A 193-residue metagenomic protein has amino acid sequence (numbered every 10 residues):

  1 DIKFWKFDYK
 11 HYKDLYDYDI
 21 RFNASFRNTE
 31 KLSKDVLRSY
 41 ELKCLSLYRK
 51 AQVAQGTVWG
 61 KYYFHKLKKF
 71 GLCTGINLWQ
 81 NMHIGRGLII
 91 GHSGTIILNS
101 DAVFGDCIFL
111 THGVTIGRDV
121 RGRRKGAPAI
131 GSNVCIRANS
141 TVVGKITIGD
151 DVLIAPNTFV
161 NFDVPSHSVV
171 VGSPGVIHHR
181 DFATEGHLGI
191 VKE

Functional and structural regions predicted by a protein language model:
D1-T74, A183-E193: Terminal amphipathic alpha-helical/low-complexity segments used for targeting or macromolecular assembly
G71-H178: Structural signal for interior beta-strand "rungs" in well-ordered beta-sheet cores of soluble enzyme domains
